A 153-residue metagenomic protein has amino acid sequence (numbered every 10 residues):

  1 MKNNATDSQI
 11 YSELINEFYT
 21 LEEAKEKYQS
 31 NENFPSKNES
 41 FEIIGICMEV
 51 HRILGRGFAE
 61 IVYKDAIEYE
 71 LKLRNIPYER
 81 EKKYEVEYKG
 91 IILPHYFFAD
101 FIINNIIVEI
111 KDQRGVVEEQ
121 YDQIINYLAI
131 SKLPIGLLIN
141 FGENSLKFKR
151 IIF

Functional and structural regions predicted by a protein language model:
M1-N33: Short, low-complexity, charge-dense intrinsically disordered segments
Q9, E81, Q120-Q123: Glutamine-centric residue-chemistry signal
Y11, A59-I106, Q113-R114, E143-F153: Active-site metal-binding core of divalent-cation-utilizing nuclease and nuclease-like domains
E32-E42, G90-P94, F98-A99: Accessory recognition modules or surfaces
S36-I44, R56-E60, K64, E68: Nuclease catalytic cores
I107, K111-F153: Nucleic-acid nuclease catalytic cores
